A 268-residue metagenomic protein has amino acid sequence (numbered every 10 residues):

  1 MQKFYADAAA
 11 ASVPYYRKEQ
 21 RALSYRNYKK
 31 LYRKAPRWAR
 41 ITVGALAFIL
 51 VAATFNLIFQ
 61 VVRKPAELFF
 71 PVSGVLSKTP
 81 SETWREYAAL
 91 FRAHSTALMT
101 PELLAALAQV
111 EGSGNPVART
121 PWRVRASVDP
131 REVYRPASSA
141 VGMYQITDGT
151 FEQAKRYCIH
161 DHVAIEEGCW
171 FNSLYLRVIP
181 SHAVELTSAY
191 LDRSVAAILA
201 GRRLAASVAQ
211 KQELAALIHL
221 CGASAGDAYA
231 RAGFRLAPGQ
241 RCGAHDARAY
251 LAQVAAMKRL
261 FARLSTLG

Functional and structural regions predicted by a protein language model:
M1-Q20: N-terminal targeting leaders characterized by basic, low-complexity, disordered sequences that direct proteins
V13-R17, P36, I179, S207-V208: Intrinsic-disorder/low-complexity, polar/charged segments
R17-L23, L50, G239, G243-A249: Non-membrane alpha-helical secondary structure
R21-A35: Juxtamembrane low-complexity tails/linkers enriched in Ser/Thr-Pro and polybasic
R33-V43, K211: Membrane-water interface of alpha-helical transmembrane segments
R40-Q60: Hydrophobic membrane-insertion alpha-helices, especially the h-region of bacterial N-terminal signal peptides
F59-S265: Catalytic glycan-binding domains that act on GlcNAc-containing polysaccharides
